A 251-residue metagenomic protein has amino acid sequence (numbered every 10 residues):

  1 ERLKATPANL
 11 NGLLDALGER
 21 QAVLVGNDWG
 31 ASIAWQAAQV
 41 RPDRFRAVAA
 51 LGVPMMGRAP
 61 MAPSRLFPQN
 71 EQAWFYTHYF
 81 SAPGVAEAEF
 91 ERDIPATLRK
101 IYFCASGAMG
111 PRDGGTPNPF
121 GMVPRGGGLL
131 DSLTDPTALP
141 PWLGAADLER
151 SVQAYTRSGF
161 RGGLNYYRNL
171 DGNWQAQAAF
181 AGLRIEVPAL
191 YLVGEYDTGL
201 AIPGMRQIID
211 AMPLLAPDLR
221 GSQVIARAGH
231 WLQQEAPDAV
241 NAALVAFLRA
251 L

Functional and structural regions predicted by a protein language model:
E1-V25, W29-R220: Flexible "cap/lid" subdomain of the alpha/beta-hydrolase fold that forms the substrate-access gate
P217-L251: Catalytic active-site module of serine/aspartate enzymes centered on a nucleophile-bearing elbow/loop
